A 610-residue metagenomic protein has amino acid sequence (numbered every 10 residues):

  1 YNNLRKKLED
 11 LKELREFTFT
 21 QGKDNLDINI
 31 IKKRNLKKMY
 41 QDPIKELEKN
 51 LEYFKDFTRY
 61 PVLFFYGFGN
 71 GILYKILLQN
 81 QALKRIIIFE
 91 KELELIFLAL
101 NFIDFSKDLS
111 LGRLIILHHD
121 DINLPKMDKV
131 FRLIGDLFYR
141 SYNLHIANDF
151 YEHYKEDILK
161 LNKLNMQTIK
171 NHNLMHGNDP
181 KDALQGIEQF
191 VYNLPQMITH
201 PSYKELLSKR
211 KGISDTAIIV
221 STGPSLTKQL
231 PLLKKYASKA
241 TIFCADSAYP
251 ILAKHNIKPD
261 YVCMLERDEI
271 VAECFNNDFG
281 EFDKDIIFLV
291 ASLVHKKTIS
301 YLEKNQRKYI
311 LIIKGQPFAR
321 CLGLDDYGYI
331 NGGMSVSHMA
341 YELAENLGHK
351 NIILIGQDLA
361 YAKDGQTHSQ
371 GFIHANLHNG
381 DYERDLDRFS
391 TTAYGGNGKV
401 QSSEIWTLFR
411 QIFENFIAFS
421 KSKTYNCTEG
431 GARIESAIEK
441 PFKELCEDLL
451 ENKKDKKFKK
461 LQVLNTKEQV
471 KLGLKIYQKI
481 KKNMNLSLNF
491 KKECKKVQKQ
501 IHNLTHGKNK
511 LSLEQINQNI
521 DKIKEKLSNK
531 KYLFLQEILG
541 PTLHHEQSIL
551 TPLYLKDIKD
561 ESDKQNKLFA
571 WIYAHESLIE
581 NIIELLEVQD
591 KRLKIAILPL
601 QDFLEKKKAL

Functional and structural regions predicted by a protein language model:
Y1-V62, N70-I76, A183-L207: Class I S-adenosylmethionine
V62-L117: SAM cofactor-binding core of SAM-dependent methyltransferases, primarily the Rossmann-like beta-alpha-beta module
Q79-R85, A237-S238, K258-P259: Conserved S-adenosyl-L-methionine
E90, A248-Y249, N256-E266, A344-H368: Glycine-rich phosphate/pyrophosphate-binding loops and their adjacent beta-strand/loop elements at enzyme active sites
I96-D179, A253-M339, L343-L347, P552-L610: Acidic/Gly/His-enriched mid-domain segments of enzyme catalytic cores or analogous surface patches that mediate
F105-L109, L265-D268, N276-K284, S369-R388 (+1 more regions): Acidic, Ser/Thr-rich peripheral helices and adjacent loops at domain boundaries
Y382-G431: Polyanion-binding loop/helix "lid" in catalytic or ligand-binding cores
F419-L610: Long, compositionally biased charged/polar accessory segments in the mid-to-C-terminal portions of proteins
